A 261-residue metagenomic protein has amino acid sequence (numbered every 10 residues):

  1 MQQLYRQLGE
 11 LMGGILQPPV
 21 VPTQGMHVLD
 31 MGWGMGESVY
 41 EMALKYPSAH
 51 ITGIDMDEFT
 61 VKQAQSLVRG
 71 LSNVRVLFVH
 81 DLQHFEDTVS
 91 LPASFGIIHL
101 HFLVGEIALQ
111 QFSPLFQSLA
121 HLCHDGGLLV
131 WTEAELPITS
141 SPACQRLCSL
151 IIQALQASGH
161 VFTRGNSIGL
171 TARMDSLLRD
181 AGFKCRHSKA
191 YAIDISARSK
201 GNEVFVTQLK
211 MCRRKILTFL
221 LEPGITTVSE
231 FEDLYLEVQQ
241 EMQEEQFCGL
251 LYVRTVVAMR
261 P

Functional and structural regions predicted by a protein language model:
Q3-M26, E41, K45: Conserved alpha-helix/loop element of class I SAM-dependent methyltransferases that forms part of the SAM/SAH-binding
L29, W33-D87: Class I SAM-dependent methyltransferase SAM/SAH-binding core
T88-I98: A short acidic, Gly/Pro-enriched loop at the edge of an enzyme's catalytic core that lines a small-molecule cofactor
I97-V104, T132: Residues lining the SAM
S113-D125: A short glycine-rich, Lys/Arg-flanked "PGG" loop and its adjoining helix->strand segment in the class I
L128-V206, K210: Conserved catalytic/acceptor-binding region of the Class I
A154, R186-G249: C-terminal helical/coil "lid" or tail adjacent to the Rossmann-like core of SAM-dependent
A181, L251-P261: Core SAM-dependent methyltransferase catalytic element
